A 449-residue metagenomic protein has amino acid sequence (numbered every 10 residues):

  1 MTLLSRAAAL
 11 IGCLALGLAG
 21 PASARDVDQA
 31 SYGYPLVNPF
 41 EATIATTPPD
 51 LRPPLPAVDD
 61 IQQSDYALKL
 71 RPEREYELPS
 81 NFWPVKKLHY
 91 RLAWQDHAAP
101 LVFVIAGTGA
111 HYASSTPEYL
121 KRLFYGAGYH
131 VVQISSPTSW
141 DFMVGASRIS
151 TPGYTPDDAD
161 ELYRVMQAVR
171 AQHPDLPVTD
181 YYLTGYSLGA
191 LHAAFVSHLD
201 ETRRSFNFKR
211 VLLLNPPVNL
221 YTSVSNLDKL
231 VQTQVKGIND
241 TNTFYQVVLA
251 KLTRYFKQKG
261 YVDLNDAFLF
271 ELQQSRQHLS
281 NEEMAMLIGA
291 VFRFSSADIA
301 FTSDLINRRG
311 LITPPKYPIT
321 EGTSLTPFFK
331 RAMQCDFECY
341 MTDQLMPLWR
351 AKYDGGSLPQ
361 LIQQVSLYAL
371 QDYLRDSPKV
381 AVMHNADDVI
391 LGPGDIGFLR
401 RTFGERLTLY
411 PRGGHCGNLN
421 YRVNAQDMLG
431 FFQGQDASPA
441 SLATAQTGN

Functional and structural regions predicted by a protein language model:
A30, Y34-H97: N-terminal cap/lid segment of alpha/beta-hydrolase-fold proteins
A93-W140, P393: Short, surface-exposed "cap/lid" segments of acyl-processing enzymes
T151-H173: Alpha/beta-hydrolase active-site loop
T184-A193: Gly/Ala-rich beta-loop-alpha elbow adjacent to hydrolase catalytic centers
L199-L325: Alpha/beta-hydrolase-fold enzymes
D376, A381-H384: Short beta-strand/loop motif that positions the catalytic acidic residue of the alpha/beta-hydrolase fold
V389-D395: Conserved alpha/beta-hydrolase "acid-adjacent" motif
G413-A425: Catalytic histidine-centered segment of alpha/beta-hydrolase-like enzymes
